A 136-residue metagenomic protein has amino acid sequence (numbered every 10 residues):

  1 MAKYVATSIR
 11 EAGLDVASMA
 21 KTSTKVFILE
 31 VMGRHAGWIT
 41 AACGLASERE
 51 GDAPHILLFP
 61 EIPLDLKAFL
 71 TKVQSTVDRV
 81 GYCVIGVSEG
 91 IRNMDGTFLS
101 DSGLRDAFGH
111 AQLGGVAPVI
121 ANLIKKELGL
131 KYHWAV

Functional and structural regions predicted by a protein language model:
M1-H133: Accessory alpha-helical/coil subdomains and C-terminal extensions that flank or cap enzyme catalytic cores
V136: Acidic carboxylate-rich catalytic motifs and surrounding loops in phosphoryl-/glycosyl-chemistry enzymes
